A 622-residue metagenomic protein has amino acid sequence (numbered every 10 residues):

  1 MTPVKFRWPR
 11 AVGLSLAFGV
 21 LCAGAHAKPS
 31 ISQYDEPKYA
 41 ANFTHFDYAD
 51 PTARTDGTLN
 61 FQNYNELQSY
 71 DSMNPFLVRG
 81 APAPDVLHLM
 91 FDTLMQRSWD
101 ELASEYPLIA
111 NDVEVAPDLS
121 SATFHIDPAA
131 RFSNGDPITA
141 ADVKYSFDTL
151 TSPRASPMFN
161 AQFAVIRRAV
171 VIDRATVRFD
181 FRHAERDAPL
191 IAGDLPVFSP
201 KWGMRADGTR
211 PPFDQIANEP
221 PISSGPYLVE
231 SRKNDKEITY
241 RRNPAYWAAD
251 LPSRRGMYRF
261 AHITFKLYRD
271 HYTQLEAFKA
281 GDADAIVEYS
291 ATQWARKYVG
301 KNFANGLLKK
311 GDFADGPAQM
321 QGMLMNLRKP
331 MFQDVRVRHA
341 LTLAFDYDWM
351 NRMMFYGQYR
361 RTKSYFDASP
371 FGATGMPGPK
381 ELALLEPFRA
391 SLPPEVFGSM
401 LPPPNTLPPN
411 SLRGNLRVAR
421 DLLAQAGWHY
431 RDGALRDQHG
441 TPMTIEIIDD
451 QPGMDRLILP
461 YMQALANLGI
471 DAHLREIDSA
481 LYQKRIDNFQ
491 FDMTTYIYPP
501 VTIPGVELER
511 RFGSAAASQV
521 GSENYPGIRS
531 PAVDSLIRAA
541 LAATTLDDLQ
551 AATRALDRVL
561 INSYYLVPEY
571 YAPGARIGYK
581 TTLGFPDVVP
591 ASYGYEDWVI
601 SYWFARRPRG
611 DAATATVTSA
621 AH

Functional and structural regions predicted by a protein language model:
K28-P117, D148, A155, I222-S224: N-terminal lobe/hinge region of extracytoplasmic solute-binding protein
S30, N63, A81, K233-I238 (+5 more regions): Detector for C-terminal structural segments
Y39, Y48-R54, F76-P84, D112-S156 (+4 more regions): Aromatic- and charge-enriched surface segment that lines or borders ligand/interaction sites
G80, V86-E101, G193-H262, R269-T273 (+3 more regions): Gly/Pro-rich hinge or "lid" segments in bacterial periplasmic/extracellular proteins
P107-E114, S133, I138, M158 (+5 more regions): Aromatic-rich, solvent-exposed beta-strand/loop patch
H125, N160-D207, P226-K233, M376-S391: Surface-exposed binding/hinge segments that line and control ligand-binding clefts or catalytic entry sites
D127, Q215, A248-Y298, H339 (+4 more regions): Ligand-site clamp/hinge motif
R168-V171, E230-R241, K266-K329, R336-A340 (+3 more regions): Extracellular/periplasmic solute-recognition and catalytic clefts
